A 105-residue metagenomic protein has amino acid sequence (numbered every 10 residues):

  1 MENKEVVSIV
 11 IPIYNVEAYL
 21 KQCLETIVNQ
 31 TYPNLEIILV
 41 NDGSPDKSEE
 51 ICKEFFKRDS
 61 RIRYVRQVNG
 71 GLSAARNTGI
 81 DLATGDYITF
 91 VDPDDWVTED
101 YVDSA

Functional and structural regions predicted by a protein language model:
M1-A105: Nucleotide-sugar donor-binding/catalytic module of glycosyltransferases that assemble extracellular/cell-envelope
